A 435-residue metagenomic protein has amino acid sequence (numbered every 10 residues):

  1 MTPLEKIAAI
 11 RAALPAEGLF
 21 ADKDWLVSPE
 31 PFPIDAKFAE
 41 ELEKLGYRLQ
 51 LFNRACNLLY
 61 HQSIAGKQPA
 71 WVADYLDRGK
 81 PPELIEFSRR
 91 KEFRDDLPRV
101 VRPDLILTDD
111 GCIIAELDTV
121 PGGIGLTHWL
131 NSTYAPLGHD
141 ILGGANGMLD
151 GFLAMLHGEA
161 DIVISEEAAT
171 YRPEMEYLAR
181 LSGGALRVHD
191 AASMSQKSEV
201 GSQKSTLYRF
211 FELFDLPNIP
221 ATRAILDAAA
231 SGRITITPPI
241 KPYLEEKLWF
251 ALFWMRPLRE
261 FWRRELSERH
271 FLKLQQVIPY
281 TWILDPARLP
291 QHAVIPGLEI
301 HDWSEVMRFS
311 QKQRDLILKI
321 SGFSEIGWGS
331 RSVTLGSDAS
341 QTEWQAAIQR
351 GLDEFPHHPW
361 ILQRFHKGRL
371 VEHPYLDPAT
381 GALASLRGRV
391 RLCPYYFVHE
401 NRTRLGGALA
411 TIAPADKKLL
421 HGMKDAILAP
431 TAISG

Functional and structural regions predicted by a protein language model:
M1-G435: Preference for protein termini
